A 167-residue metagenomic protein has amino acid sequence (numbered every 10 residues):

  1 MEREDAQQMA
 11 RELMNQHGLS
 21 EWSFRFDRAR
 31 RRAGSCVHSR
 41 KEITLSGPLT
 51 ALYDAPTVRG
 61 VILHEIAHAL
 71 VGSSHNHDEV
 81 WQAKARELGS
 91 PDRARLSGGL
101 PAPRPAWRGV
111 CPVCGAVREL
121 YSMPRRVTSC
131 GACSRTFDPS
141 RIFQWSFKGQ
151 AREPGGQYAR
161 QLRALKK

Functional and structural regions predicted by a protein language model:
M1-G60, A69-K167: Active-site-proximal or metal-binding-adjacent scaffold patches in catalytic folds
E65: Walker B catalytic acidic pair
